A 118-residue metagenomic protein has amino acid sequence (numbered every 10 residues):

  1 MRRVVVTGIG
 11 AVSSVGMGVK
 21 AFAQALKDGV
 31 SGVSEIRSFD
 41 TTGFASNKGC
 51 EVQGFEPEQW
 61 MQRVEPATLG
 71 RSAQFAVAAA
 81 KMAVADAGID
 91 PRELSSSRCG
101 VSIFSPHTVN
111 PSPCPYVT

Functional and structural regions predicted by a protein language model:
M1-H107, S112-T118: Conserved "HGTGT" condensation-loop signature of ketosynthase/thiolase-family condensing enzymes that catalyze
